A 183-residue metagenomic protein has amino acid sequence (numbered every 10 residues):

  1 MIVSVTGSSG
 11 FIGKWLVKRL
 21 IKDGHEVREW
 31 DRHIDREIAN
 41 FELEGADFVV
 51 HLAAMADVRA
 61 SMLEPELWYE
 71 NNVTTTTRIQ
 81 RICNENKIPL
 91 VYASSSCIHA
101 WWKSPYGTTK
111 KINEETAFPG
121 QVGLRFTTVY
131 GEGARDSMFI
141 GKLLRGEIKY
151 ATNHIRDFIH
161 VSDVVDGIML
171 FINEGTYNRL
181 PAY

Functional and structural regions predicted by a protein language model:
V3-D23: N-terminal Rossmann NAD(P)H-binding glycine-rich loop of SDR-like oxidoreductase domains
T6, V49-M55, L90-S96, G123-F126: SDR active-site strand-loop-helix element
V27-E42: Adenosine-cofactor binding site in Rossmann-like domains, unifying the SAM/SAH pocket of S-adenosylmethionine-dependent
A39-N71, I82, A100: NAD(P)H-binding glycine-rich loop region in Rossmannoid oxidoreductase-like domains and their noncatalytic homologs
E64-R78, S104, T108-K111, I159: Glycine-rich NAD(P)-binding loop of the Rossmann-fold in SDR/ketoreductase-type enzymes
T77-G107, V122: Conserved Rossmann-fold NAD(P)-dependent oxidoreductase catalytic core, especially the SDR/UDP-sugar
K103-G107, K111, E115-V165, M169-L170: NAD(P)-dependent short-chain dehydrogenase/reductase
K149-Y150, F171-Y183: Core catalytic loop region at the nicotinamide-binding pocket of NAD(P)H-dependent oxidoreductases
